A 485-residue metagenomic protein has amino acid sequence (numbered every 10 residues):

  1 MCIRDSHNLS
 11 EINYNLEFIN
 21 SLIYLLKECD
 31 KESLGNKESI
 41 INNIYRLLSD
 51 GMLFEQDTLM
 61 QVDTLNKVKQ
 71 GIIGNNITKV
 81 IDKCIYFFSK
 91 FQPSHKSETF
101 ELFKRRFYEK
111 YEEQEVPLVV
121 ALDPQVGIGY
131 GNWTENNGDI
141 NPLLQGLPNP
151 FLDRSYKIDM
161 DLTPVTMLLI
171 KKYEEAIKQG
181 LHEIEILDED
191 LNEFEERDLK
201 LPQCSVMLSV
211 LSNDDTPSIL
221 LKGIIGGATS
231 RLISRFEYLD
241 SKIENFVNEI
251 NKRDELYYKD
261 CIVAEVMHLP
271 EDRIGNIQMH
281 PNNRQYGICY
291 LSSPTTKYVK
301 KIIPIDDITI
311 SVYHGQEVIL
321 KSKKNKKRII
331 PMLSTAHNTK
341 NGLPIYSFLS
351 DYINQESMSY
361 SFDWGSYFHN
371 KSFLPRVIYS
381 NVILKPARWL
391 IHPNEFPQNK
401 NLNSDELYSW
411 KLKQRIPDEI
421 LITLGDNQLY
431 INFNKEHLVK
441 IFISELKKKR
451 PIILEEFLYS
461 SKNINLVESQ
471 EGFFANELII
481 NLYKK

Functional and structural regions predicted by a protein language model:
R4-N276, E317-K323, I420-K485: Type-3 copper protein
I262, D272-I274, Q278-I302, D306-K485: Long C-terminal appendages of very large multidomain proteins
